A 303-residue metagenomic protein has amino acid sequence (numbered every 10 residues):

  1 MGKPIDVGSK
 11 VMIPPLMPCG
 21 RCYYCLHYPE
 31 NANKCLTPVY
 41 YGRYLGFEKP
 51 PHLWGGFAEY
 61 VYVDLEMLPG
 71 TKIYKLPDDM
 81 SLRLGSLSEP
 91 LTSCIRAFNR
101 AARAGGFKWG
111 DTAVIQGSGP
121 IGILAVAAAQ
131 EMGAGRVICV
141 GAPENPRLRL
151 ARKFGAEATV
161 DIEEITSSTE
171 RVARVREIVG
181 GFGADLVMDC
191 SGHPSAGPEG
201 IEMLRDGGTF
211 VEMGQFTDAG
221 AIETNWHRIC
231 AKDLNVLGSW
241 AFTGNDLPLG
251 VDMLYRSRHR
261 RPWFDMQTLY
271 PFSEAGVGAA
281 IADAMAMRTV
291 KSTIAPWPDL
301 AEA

Functional and structural regions predicted by a protein language model:
M1-Y28, L53-G55, P77: Glycine-rich beta-strand-centered segment in the early N-terminal region that forms part of a ligand/cofactor-binding
K10, T112, G208-T209, N235: Short glycine-centered segments of the SAM/dcSAM-binding site in methyltransferase folds
H52-G56, P77-A102, A113-L124: A glycine-rich, Thr/Ser-enriched phosphate-binding loop motif common to dinucleotide/cofactor-binding enzymes
T112-S118, Q130-E199: Adenosine-nucleotide cofactor-binding segment
R174, P198-E202, T243-A303: C-terminal hydrophobic helical "lid"/dimerization subdomain of Rossmann-like NAD(P)H-dependent oxidoreductases
L204-D206: Helix-to-beta-strand junctions that scaffold the AdoMet/dcAdoMet cofactor pocket in Class I SAM-dependent enzymes
G214-D233, G250-D252: Rossmann-fold NAD(P)-binding glycine/threonine-rich loop
